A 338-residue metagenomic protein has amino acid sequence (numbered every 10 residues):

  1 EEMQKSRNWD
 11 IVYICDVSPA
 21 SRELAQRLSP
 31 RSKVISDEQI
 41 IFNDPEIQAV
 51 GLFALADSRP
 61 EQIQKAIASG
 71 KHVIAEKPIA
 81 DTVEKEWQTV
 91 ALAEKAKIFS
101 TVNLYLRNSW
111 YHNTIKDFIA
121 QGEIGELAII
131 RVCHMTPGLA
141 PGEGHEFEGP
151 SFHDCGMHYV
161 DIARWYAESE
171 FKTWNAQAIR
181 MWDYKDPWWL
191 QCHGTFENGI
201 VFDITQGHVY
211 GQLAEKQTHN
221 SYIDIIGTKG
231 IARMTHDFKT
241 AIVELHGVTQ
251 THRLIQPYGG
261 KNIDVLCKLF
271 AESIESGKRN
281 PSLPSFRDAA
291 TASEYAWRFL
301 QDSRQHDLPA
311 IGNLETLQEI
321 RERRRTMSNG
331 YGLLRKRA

Functional and structural regions predicted by a protein language model:
E1-S29: N-terminal Rossmann-like dinucleotide-binding module
W9-Y13, Q48-V50, P150-S151: Short active-site oxyanion
S29-L92: Beta-loop-alpha module in the N-terminal Rossmann-like domain of NAD(P)-dependent dehydrogenases, especially those
S36, A75, S100-V102, R131 (+2 more regions): Hydrophobic residues in well-ordered beta-strands that form the structural core
A49-A54, E197, L269-A338: C-terminal helix-rich "cap/oligomerization" subdomain common to oxidoreductases
D57, A80-P141: A contiguous active-site-proximal alpha/beta segment in oxidoreductase catalytic domains
L139-N220, R287: Rossmann-like dinucleotide-binding domain that binds NAD(P)(H)
D183-K185, E197-K268, S282-S285, R337: NAD(P)-dinucleotide binding in Rossmann-like oxidoreductases
